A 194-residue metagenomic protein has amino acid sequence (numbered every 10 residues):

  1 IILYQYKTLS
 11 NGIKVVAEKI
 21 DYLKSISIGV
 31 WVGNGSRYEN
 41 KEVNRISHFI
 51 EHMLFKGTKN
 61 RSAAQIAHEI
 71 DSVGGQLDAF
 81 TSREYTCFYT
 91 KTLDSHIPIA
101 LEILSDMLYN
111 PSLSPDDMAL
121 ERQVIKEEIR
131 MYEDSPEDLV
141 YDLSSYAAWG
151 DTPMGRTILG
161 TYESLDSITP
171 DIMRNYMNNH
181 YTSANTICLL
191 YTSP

Functional and structural regions predicted by a protein language model:
I1-L23: N- or domain-start disorder-to-order transition segments that initiate the globular core
T8, K19, A63-S193: Charge-rich, well-structured scaffold segments of protease-associated domains
I13-V15, Y38-E39, S47-M53, M107 (+1 more regions): A broad, low-specificity signal for short, low-complexity segments enriched in glycine/proline and polar/charged
V15-A17, V30, C188: Generic preference for hydrophobic
K24-I26, I97: A short local loop/turn or secondary-structure capping micro-motif enriched for an aromatic residue
S27-K91: M16/MPP (pitrilysin/insulinase) zinc-metallopeptidase core fold and M16-derived inactive scaffolds
